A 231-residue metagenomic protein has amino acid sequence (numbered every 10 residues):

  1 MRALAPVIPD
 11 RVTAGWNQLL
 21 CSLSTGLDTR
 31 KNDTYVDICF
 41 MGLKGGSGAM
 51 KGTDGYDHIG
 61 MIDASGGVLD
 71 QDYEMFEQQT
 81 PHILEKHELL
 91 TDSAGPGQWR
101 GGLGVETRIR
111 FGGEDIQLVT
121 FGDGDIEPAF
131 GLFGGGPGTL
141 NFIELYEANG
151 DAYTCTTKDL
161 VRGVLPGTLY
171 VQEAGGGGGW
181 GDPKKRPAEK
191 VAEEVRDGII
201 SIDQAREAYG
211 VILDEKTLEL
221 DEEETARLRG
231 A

Functional and structural regions predicted by a protein language model:
M1-A231: Glycine/proline-enriched, intrinsically flexible loops and inter-domain linkers
